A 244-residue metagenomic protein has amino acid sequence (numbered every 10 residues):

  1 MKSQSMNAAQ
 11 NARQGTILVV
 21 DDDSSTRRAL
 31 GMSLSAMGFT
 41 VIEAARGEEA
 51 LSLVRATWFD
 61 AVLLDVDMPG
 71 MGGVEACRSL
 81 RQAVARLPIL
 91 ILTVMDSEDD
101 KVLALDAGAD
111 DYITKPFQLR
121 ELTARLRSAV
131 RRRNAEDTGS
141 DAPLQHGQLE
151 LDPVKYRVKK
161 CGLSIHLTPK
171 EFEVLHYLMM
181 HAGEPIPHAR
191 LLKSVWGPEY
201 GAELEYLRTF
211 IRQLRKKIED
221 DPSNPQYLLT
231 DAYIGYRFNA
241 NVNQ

Functional and structural regions predicted by a protein language model:
R13-T16, S128-P185, A189: Short, Lys/Arg-enriched segments at the junction into DNA-binding effector domains of transcriptional regulators
D21, D65, T93: Active-site residues of response regulator receiver
R28-A36: Charged docking surfaces used in two-component/phosphorelay signaling
G38-A45, L53: Short hydrophobic/Thr-rich beta-strand motif most characteristic of the beta2 strand and flanking loop of CheY-like
A45-E49, G72-A76: Acidic catalytic/metal-coordinating carboxylates
T57-L63: Active-site beta3 strand of CheY-like receiver
M68: Receiver (REC) domain active-site loop signature in two-component systems and cognate sites in sensor histidine kinases
R78-Q145: Basic, amphipathic DNA-recognition helix from helix-turn-helix-like DNA-binding domains
